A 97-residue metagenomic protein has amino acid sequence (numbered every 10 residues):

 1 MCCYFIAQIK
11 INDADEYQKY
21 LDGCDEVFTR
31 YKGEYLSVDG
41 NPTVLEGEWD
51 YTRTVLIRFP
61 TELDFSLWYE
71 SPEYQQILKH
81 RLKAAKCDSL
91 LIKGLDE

Functional and structural regions predicted by a protein language model:
M1-T54, R58-E70, Y74, K93-E97: Short S/T/G/P-rich N-terminal loop/turn motif that feeds into the first structured element of a domain
W68-K86: Electropositive, surface-exposed helix/loop patches at the edges of structured domains that serve as adaptable
L82-E97: C-terminal end-helix/capping segment
